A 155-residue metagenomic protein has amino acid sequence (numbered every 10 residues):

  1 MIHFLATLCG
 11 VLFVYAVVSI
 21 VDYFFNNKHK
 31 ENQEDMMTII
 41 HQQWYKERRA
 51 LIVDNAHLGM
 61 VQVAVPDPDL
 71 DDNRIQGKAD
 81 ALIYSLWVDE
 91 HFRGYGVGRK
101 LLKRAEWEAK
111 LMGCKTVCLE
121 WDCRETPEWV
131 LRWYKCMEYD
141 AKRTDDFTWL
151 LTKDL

Functional and structural regions predicted by a protein language model:
M1-G10: Feature marks short, highly hydrophobic, charge-poor N-terminal signal-anchor/signal peptide-like helices that anchor
Y15-H29: Cytosolic-side junction of a single-pass transmembrane alpha-helix
N27-Y84, D89, T144-D145: Acetyl-CoA-dependent GNAT
I83-L86, V117-W121: Conserved hydrophobic beta-strand within the GNAT/NAT acetyltransferase core sheet that lines the active-site cleft
V88, G94-W107, C136: Conserved acetyl-CoA-binding loop-helix of GNAT-fold acetyltransferases
L111, C123-T144: Conserved active-site alpha-helix within GNAT-family acetyltransferase domains
D140, T144-L155: Active-site/acyl-donor-binding loops of N-acyltransferases
